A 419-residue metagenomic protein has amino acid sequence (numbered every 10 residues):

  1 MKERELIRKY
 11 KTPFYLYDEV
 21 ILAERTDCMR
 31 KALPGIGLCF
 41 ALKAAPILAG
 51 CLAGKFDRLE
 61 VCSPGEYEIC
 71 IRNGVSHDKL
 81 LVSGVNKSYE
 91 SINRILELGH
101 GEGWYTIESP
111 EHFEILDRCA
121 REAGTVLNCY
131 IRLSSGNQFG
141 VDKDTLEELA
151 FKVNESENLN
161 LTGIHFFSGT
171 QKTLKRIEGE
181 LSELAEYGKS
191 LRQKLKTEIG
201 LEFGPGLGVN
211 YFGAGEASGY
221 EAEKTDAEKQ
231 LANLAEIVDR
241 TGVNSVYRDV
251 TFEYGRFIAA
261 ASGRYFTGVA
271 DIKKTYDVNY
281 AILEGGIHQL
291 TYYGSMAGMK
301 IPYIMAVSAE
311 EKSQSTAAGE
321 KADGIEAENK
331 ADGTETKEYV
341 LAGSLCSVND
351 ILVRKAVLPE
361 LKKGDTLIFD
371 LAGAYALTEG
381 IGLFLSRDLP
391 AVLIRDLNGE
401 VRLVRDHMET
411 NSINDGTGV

Functional and structural regions predicted by a protein language model:
K2-P13: Generic N-terminal amphipathic, Lys/Arg-enriched alpha-helix
R25: N-terminal cofactor/phosphate-binding cores enriched in small/glycine residues, especially glycine-rich loops such as
K31, G35-G200: Active-site-proximal beta-alpha core segment in soluble small-molecule metabolic enzymes
A41, S83, R132, G204-G206 (+3 more regions): Generic beta-strand/beta-sheet core signal
S135-D271: Active-site loop/helix belt of alpha/beta enzymes
D239, D249-A317, N329-V419: Charged (often Lys/Glu-rich) extended helix/loop segments that serve as interaction or gating elements
